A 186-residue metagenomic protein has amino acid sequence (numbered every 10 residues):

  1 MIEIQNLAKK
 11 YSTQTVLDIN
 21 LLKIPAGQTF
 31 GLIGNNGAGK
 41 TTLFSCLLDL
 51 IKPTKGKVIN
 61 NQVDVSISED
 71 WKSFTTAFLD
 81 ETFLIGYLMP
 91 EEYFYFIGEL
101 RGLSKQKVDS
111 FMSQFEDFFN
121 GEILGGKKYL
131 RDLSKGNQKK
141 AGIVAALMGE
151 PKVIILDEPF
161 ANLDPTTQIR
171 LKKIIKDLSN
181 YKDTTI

Functional and structural regions predicted by a protein language model:
M1-A26: A short, flexible loop at the N-terminus of ABC-type nucleotide-binding domains that lies
F30-N35: The feature captures the beta-strand-to-loop junction immediately N-terminal to the Walker
L48: Helix-to-loop junction immediately C-terminal to a conserved catalytic motif
G56-W71: Conserved ABC transporter NBD signature motif
G86-R101: Q-loop/switch helix immediately C-terminal to the Walker
F115-D132: Conserved ABC nucleotide-binding domain
M148-K152: A short, proline-enriched helix->beta-strand linker immediately N-terminal to the Walker B motif in ABC-type P-loop
I154-E158: Catalytic Walker B motif of ABC-type/P-loop ATPase nucleotide-binding domains
